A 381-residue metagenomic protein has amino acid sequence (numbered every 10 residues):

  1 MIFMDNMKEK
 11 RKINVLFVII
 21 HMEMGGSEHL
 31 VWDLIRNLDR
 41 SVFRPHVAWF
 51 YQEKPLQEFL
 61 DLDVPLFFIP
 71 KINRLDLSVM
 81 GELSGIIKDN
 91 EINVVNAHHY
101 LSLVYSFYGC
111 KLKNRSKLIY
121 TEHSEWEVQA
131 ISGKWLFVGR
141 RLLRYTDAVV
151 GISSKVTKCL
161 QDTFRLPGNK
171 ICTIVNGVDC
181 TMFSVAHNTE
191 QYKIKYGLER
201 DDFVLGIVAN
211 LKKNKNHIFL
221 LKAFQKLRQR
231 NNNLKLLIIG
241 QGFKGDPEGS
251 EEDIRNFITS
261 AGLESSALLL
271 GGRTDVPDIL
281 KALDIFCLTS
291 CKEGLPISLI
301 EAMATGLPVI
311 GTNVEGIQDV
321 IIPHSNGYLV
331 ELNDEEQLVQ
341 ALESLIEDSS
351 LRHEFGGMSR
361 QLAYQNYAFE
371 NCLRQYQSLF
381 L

Functional and structural regions predicted by a protein language model:
K12-I13, F17-G81, I86, V156-T157 (+1 more regions): N-terminal strand-loop element at the rim of the active site of nucleotide-sugar-dependent glycosyltransferases
G25-D33, F203, I207, K212-K226 (+3 more regions): A conserved mid-protein helix/loop that constitutes part of the nucleotide-sugar donor-binding site
A48-W49, P308-G311, I321: Short hydrophobic beta-strand element within catalytic cores of glycosyltransferases and related nucleotide-activated
A97-L103, E122: Short His-centered aromatic/hydrophobic patch
I194, Q337, S344, L351-N366 (+1 more regions): A short, well-ordered alpha-helix in the C-terminal region of glycosyltransferases
E251-G271: Nucleotide-activated donor-binding/catalytic signature segment of Leloir-type glycosyltransferases, i.e., the conserved
G272, C291: Aromatic "clamp/platform" in nucleotide-sugar-dependent glycosyltransferases that forms part of the donor/acceptor
P323-H324, Y328-E335, S344-S350: Conserved acidic donor-binding segment of nucleotide-sugar-dependent glycosyltransferases
